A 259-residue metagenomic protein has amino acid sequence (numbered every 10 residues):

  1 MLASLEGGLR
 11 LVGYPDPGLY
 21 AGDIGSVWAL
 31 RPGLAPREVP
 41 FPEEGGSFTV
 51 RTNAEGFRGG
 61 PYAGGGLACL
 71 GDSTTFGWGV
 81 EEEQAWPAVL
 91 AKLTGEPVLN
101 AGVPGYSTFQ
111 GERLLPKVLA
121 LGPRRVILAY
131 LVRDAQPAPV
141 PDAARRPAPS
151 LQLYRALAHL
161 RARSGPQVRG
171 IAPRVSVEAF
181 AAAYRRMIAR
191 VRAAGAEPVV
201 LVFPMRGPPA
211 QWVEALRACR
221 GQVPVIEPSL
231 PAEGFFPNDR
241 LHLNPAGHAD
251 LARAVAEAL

Functional and structural regions predicted by a protein language model:
M1-G8: Hydrophobic membrane-insertion alpha-helices, especially the h-region of bacterial N-terminal signal peptides
S4, N238-L259: Histidine-centered active-site loop/cap adjacent to the catalytic His in serine esterases/O-acetyl transfer systems
V12-L93, A232-F236: Membrane/wall-proximal cationic-aromatic binding patches
A68, T74-P149, G207: Conserved SGNH/GDSL esterase-like catalytic core that processes O-acyl groups on lipids and polysaccharides
V80-Q84, G105, F109, R174-A182 (+2 more regions): Soluble non-cytosolic domains of exported or imported proteins
A88, K92, F109, R113-P116 (+6 more regions): Solvent-exposed, polar/charged alpha-helical surfaces in well-ordered, non-transmembrane soluble domains, broadly
Y130-R217, Q222-L241: Serine-dependent acyl-ester chemistry module
